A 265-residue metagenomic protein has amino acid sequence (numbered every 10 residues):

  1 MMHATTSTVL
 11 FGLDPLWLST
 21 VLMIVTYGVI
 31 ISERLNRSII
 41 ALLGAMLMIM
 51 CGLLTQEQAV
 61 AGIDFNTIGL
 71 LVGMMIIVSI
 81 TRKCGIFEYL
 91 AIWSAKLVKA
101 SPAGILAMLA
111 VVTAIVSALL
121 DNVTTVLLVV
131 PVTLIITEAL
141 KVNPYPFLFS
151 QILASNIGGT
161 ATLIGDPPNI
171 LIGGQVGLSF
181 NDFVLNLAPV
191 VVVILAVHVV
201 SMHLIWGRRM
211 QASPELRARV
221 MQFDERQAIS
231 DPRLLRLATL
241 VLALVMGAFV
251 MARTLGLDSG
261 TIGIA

Functional and structural regions predicted by a protein language model:
M1-R82, I86-Y89, A188-L195, V199-A265: Hydrophobic transmembrane alpha-helices of multi-pass small-molecule transporters
G12-P15, T81, A103, L120 (+6 more regions): Alpha-helix capping and helix-loop boundary segments enriched in small/acidic/polar residues
T26-L35, V112-D121, I152-I164, V250-T254: Transmembrane alpha-helix interface/packing and boundary motifs in multi-pass membrane proteins, characterized by
S38-I39, N122-V129, T133, L163-N169: Transmembrane helix boundary and interhelical junction motifs in multipass membrane proteins
A41-A45, M75, L106-T113, V126 (+4 more regions): Alpha-helical transmembrane segments of multi-pass membrane proteins, especially transporters and channels
L47-C51, S94, V98, L140 (+4 more regions): Structural signal for hydrophobic packing residues in well-ordered secondary-structure cores of soluble enzyme domains
E57-Y145: Membrane-embedded alpha-helical segments and adjacent helix-loop junctions characteristic of multi-pass solute
A139-R209, P214-E215, R226: Membrane-core helix-loop-helix motifs of multi-pass transport proteins
